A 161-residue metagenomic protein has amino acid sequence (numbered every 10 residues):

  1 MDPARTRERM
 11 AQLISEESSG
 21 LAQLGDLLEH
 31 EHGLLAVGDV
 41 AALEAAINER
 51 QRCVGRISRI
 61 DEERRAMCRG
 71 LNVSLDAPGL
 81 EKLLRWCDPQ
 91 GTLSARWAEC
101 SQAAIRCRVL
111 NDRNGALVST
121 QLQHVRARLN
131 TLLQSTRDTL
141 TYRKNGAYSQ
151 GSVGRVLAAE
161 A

Functional and structural regions predicted by a protein language model:
M1-R85, T92-A95: Extended, charge-rich alpha-helical scaffolding segments
K82-A161: Short terminal interaction segments
